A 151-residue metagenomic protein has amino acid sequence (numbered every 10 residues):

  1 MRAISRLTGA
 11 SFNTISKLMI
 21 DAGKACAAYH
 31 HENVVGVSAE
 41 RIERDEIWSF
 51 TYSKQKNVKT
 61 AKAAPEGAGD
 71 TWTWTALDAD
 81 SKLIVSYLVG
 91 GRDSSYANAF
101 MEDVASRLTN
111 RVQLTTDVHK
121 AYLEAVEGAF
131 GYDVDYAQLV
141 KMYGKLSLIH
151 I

Functional and structural regions predicted by a protein language model:
M1-V37, I47-F50, A79-L83, G91-S95 (+2 more regions): Short, positively charged, Gly/Tyr-enriched micro-motifs that form contact patches at catalytic or ligand/partner
V37-E66, T75: Two-metal-ion RNase H-like nuclease active-site motif
R44, L77, Y87, T115-V118: Short His-Asn-centered micro-motif
A61-D93, M101-E102: Short conserved beta-strand segments at catalytic cores or DNA/RNA-binding microdomains of nucleic-acid binding
A97, Y122-E124: Short, well-ordered alpha-helical microsegments
R111-Y122, K141-M142: Acidic/histidine-rich, metal-coordinating catalytic segments
D135-K145: Inter-helix linker motif
I149-I151: Conserved small/polar residues in nucleotide/adenosyl-binding loops
